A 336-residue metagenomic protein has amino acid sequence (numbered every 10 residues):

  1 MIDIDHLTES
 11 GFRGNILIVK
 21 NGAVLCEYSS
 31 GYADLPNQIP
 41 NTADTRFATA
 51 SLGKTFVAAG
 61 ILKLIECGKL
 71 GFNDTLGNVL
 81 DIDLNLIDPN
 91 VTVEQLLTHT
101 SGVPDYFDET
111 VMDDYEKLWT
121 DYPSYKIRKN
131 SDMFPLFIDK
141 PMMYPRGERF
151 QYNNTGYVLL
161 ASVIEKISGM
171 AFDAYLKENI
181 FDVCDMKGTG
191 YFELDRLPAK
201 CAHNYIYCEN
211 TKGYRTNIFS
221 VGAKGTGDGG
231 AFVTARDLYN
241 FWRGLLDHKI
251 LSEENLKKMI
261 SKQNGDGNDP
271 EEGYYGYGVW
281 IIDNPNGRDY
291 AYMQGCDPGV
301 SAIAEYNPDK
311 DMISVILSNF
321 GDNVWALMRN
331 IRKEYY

Functional and structural regions predicted by a protein language model:
M1-I4, T75-V79, V93-L118, N179 (+4 more regions): Histidine- and aromatic-rich ligand-binding microenvironments
M1-S30, N78, E165-S168, K177 (+2 more regions): Catalytic loop of the DD-peptidase/beta-lactamase superfamily, centered on the K-T-G motif and neighboring
I16-I18, G22, A48-L70, T75 (+5 more regions): Alpha-helical scaffold elements that line and support the substrate/ligand-binding pocket of soluble hydrolases
L25, D83-V91, G102-E109, V183-E193 (+1 more regions): Secretory-pathway/luminal and periplasmic proteins that interact with or process carbohydrate-rich
L25-N37, K129-L136, Y205-R215: Acidic-glycine-rich active-site phosphate/pyrophosphate-binding loop
C26-S29, D44-R46, D108-T110, L118-L197 (+1 more regions): Catalytic-site signature segments of enzymes, centered on catalytic residues
L35-Y152: Active-site-proximal loop and beta-strand segments within enzyme catalytic domains
